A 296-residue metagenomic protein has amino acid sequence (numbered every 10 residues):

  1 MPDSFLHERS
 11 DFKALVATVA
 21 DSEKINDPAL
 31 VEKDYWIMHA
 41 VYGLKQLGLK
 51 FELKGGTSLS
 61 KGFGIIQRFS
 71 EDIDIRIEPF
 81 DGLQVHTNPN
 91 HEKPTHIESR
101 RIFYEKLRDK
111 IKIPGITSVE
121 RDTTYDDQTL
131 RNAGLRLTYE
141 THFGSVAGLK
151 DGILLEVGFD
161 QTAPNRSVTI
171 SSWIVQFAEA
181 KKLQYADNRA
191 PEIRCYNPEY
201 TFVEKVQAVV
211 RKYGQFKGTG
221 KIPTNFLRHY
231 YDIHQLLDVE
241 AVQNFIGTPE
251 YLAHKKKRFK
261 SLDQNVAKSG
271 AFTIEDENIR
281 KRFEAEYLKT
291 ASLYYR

Functional and structural regions predicted by a protein language model:
M1-F51, F63-R68, E78-R296: Structured mid-to-C-terminal alpha-helical surface segments
L53-T57: Glycine-rich beta-strand-to-loop/alpha-helix junction loops that act as flexible
S60: Betabetaalpha-Me/HNH-type nuclease active-site subdomain
